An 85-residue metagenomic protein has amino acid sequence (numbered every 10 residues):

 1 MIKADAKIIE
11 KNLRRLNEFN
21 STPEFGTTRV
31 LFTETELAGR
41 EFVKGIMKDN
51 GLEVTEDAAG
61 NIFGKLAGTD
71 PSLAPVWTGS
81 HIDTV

Functional and structural regions predicted by a protein language model:
K3-T33: N-terminal capping segment at the start of a domain
I8-I9, A59-G60, P71-L73: Extended beta-strand/beta-hairpin segments
I9, A67-T69, I82: Short glycine-enriched loops at secondary-structure junctions
S21-A67: A non-catalytic alpha/beta surface segment that caps or lines the substrate-entry region of metallo-dependent hydrolase
N50, P71-V76: Short coil/turn connectors at secondary-structure junctions
A74-V85: Glycine/charged-rich beta-loop-alpha catalytic/anionic-binding loops adjacent to active sites
